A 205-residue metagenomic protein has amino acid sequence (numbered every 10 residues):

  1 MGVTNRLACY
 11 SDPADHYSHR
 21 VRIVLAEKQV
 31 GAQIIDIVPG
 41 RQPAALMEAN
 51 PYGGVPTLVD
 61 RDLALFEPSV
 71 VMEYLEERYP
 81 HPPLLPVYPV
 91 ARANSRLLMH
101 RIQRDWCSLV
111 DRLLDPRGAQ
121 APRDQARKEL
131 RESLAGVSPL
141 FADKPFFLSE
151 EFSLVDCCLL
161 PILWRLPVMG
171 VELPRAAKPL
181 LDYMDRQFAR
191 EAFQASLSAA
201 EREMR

Functional and structural regions predicted by a protein language model:
M1-L134, S138, P145: GST-like domain detector, emphasizing the conserved glutathione-binding G-site in the N-terminal thioredoxin-like
D12, L154, A200: Short, solvent-exposed turn/loop segments enriched in Gly/Ser/Thr/Pro and often Arg
I35, P68, A176, L197-S198: Residue-level detector of family-conserved "landmark" positions at structurally sensitive sites
Q42, P80-H81, A142-K144, L148 (+2 more regions): Glycine-rich, flexible loop/turn motifs
M47, A93-R96, C158, L181 (+1 more regions): Generic structural signal for individual residues within well-ordered alpha-helical segments across diverse proteins
F147-A176, L181-A189, L197: GST superfamily/GST-like fold recognition
E201-R205: Carbohydrate-binding/catalytic loop surfaces
